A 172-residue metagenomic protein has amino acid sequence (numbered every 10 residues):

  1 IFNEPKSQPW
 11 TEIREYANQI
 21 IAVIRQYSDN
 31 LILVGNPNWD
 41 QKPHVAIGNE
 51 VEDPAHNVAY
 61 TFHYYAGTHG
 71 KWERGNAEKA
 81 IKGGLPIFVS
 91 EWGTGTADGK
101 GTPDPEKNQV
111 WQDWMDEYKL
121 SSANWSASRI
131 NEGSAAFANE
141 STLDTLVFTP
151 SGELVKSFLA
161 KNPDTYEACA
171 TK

Functional and structural regions predicted by a protein language model:
N3-S121, W125-R129, S134-P163, A168-A170: Extracellular glycoside hydrolase catalytic/binding regions
